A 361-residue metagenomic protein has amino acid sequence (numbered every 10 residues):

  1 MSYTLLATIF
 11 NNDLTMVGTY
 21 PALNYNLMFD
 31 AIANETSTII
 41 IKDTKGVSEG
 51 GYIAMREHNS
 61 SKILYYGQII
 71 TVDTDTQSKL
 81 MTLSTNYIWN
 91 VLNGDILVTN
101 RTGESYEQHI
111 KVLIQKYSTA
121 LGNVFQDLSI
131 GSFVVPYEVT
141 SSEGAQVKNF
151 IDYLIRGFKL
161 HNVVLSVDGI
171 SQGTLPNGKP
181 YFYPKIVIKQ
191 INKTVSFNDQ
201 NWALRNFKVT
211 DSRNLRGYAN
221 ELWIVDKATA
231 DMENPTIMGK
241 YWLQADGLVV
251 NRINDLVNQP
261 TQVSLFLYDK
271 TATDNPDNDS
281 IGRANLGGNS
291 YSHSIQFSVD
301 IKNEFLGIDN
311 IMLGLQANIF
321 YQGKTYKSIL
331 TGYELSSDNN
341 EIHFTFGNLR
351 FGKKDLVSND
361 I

Functional and structural regions predicted by a protein language model:
M1-K111: Beta-strand-rich assembly/attachment modules of structural machines
I9, Y106-S132, I224, P260 (+2 more regions): Intrinsically disordered, low-complexity terminal/linker regions enriched in Pro/Ser/Gly and acidic residues
L27-E35, T71-M81, G169-Y183, E334-N340: Short, ordered beta-strand-loop transition motifs
I39, I69, T85, L154-G157 (+3 more regions): Buried hydrophobic packing residues in well-ordered domains
K45, F182-T331, S336-N340, F351 (+2 more regions): Acidic, small/polar-enriched beta strand-loop surface segments
R56-S84, S166, L315-G347: Short beta-strand and beta-hairpin "edge-sheet" elements
L80, S84-L215: Charged- and aromatic-enriched interaction segments used to assemble and dock large macromolecular complexes
T85-Y87, D226, N348: Flexible glycine-/small-residue-rich
